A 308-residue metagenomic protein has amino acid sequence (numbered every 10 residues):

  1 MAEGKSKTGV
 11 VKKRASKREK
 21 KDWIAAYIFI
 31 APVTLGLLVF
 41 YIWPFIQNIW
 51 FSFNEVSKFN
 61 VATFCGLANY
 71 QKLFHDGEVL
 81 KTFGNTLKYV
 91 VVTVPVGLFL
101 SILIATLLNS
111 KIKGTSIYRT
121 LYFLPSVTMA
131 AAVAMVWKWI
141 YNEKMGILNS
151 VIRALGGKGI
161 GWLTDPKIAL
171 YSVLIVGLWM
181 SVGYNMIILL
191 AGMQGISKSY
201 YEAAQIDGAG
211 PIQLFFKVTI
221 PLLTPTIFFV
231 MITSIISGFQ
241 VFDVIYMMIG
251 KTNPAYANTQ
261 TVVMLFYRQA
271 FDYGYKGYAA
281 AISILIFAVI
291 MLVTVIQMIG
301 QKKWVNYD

Functional and structural regions predicted by a protein language model:
M1-K20: Short, Lys/Arg-rich, polar N-terminal cytosolic tail immediately upstream of the first transmembrane signal-anchor
K21-D308: A structural signal for multi-pass alpha-helical bundles of membrane permease subunits that mediate small-molecule
